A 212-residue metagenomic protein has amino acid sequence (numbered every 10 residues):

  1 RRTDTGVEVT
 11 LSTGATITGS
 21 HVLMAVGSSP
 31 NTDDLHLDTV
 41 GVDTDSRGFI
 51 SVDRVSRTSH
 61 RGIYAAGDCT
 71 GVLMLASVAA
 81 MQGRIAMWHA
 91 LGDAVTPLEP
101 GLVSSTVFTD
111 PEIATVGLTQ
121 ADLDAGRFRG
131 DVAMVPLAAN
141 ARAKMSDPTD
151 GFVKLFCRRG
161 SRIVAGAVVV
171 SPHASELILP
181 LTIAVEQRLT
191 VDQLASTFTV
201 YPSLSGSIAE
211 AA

Functional and structural regions predicted by a protein language model:
R1-T3, T96-E112: Flexible, acidic loop-helix segments that line cofactor/substrate-binding pockets
R2-I17, V22: Conserved beta-strand-loop-beta-strand element in the redox core of flavoprotein oxidoreductases
R2-V7, H60, S146-G151: A short, glycine/Asx- and small/polar-enriched loop/turn that sits immediately N-terminal to a beta-strand
E8, D68-L75, T106-I113: Short beta-strand and adjoining strand-loop segment in the mid-core of the Rossmann-like NAD(P)-dependent dehydrogenase
L11-T13, R54, R159: Short acidic, glycine-rich loop/turn motifs
T16-G92, A195: FAD-site-proximal beta/loop scaffold in flavoenzymes
D43-D45, D93-L102, F128-A133: A short alpha-helix-loop-beta-strand transition element characteristic of N-terminal alpha/beta dinucleotide-binding
L91-G92, F108-A212: Flexible, glycine-rich terminal cap/loop adjacent to redox cofactors in electron-transfer oxidoreductases
